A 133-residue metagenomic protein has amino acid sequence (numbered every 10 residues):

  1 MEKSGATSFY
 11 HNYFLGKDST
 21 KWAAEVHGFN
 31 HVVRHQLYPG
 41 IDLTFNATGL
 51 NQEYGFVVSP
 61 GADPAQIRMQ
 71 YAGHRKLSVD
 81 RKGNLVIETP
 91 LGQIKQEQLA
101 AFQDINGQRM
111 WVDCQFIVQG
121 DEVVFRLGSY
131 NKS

Functional and structural regions predicted by a protein language model:
M1-S133: Residues that cap or anchor secondary-structure elements
